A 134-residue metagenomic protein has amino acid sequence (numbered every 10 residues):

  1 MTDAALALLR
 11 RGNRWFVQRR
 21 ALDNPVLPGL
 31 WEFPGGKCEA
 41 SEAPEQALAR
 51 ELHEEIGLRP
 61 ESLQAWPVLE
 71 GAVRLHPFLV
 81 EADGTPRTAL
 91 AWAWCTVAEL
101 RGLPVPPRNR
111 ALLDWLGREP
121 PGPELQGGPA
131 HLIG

Functional and structural regions predicted by a protein language model:
M1-F16, K37: Conserved N-terminal beta-strand and adjoining loop/helix that marks the start of the Nudix/MutT-like hydrolase domain
A7, R14-W15, L30, W92 (+1 more regions): A residue-level structural signature of the nucleotidyltransferase/glycosyltransferase Rossmann-like core
R14-E54: Conserved Nudix-box catalytic region and its N-terminal flanking loop in Nudix hydrolases and closely related
G36, R50, C95-A98, L103: Structural detector for helix-capping/boundary residues
R59-E61, A65-E99, D114-L116: Active-site-adjacent beta-strand/loop module that shapes the phosphate/pyrophosphate-binding cleft
T85-A91, L103-P107, E124: Short, charged, solvent-exposed linker or helix-capping segments at domain edges/interfaces that act as flexible hinges
R108-G134: Charged phosphate-binding loop/patch that engages nucleotide di/tri-phosphates or the phosphate backbone of nucleic
